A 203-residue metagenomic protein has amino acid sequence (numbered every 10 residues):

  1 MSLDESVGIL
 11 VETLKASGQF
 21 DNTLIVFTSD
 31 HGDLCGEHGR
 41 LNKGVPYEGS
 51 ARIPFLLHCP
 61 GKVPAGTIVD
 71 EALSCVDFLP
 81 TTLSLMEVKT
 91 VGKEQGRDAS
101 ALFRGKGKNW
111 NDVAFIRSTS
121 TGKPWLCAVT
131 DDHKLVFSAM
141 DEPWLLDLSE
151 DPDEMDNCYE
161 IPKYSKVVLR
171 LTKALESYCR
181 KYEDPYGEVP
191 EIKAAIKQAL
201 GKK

Functional and structural regions predicted by a protein language model:
S2-L10, L171-L175: Alpha-helical packing segments of well-folded alpha/beta enzyme cores
L3, V7, L24-S29, F55-L57 (+2 more regions): Beta-strand elements within well-structured catalytic alpha/beta cores of enzymes that handle phosphate/sulfate esters
I9-L14, M86: Well-ordered alpha-helical scaffold segments within catalytic/enzyme domains
E12-P64, S74: Histidine-centered active-site microenvironments of extracellular/periplasmic hydrolases and transferases
H31-E37, E71-L79, S84-L148, D153 (+4 more regions): C-terminal cap/loop subdomain of S1 sulfatases and analogous C-terminal strand-loop tails that border
P54, H58, L175-E183: A short, conserved beta-to-alpha structural element at the edge of catalytic cores that scaffolds binding
V63-G66, D153-N157: Short small-residue beta-strand/loop micro-motif enriched in glycine and branched aliphatics
V63-I68, V88-V91, P162: Short, polar/flexible loop-turn hinges at active-site or ligand-entry regions and domain interfaces
